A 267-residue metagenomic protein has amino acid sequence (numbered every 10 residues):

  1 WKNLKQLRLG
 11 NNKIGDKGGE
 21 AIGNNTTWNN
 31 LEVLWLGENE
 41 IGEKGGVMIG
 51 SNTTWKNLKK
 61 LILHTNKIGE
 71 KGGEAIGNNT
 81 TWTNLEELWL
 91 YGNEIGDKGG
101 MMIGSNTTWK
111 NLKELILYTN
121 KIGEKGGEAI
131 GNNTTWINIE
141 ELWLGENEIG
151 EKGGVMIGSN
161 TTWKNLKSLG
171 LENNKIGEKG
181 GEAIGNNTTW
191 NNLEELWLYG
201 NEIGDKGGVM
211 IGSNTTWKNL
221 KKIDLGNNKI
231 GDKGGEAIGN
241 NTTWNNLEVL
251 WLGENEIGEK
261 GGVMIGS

Functional and structural regions predicted by a protein language model:
W1, N25-W28, N52-L58, N79-W82 (+6 more regions): Structural signal for repeat-unit boundaries in curved repeat scaffolds
W1-L7, S267: Short intrinsically disordered, low-complexity coil segments enriched in acidic
R8, V33, S51-T54, I62 (+7 more regions): Short, low-complexity, intrinsically disordered N-terminal modules that encode targeting/processing signals
R8-K13, W35-E40, I62-K67, W89-I95 (+6 more regions): Concave beta-strand-loop units of leucine-rich repeat
L9, G19-E20, L31-E32, L36 (+16 more regions): Residue-level detector of intrinsically disordered, flexible termini and proteolytic processing junctions
G15-N24, G42-S51, G69-N78, G96-S105 (+6 more regions): Leucine-rich repeat
